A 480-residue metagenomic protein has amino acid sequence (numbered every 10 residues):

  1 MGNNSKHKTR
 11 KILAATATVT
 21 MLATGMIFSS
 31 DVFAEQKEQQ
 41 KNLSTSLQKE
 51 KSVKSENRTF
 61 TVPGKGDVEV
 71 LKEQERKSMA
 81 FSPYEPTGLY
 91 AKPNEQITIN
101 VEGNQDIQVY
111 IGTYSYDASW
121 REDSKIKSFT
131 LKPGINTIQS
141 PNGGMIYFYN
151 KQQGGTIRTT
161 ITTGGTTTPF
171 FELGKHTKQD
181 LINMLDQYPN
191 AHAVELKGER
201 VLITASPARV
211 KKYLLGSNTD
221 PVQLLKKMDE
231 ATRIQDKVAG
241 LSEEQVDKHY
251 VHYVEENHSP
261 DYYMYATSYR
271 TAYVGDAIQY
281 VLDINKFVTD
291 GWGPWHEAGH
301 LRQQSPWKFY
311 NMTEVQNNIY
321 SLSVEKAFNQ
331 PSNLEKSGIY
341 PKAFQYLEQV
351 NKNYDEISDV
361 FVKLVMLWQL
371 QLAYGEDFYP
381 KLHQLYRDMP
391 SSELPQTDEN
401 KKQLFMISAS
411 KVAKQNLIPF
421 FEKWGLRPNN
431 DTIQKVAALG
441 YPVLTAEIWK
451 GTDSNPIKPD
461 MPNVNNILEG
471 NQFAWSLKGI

Functional and structural regions predicted by a protein language model:
N4-T16: Bacterial N-terminal signal peptides that target proteins for export
L13-M26: Short, glycine/alanine-rich hydrophobic alpha-helices that insert into or span membranes
A23-K41: Sec-dependent signal peptide cleavage junction
K37-E172: Beta-strand-enriched, solvent-exposed domains that form extended recognition/catalytic surfaces
Q39-V53, K401-I480: Beta/coil-rich, acidic/histidine-enriched accessory regions frequently appended to metallopeptidases
Q152-G198: Exposed low-complexity, polar/acidic, P/S/T/G-rich flexible segments that act as propeptides, protease-susceptible
H192-A373, L382-H383: Catalytic cores of extracellular degradative/oxidative enzymes
F344-I433, A437-V443: Active-site-proximal alpha-helical
